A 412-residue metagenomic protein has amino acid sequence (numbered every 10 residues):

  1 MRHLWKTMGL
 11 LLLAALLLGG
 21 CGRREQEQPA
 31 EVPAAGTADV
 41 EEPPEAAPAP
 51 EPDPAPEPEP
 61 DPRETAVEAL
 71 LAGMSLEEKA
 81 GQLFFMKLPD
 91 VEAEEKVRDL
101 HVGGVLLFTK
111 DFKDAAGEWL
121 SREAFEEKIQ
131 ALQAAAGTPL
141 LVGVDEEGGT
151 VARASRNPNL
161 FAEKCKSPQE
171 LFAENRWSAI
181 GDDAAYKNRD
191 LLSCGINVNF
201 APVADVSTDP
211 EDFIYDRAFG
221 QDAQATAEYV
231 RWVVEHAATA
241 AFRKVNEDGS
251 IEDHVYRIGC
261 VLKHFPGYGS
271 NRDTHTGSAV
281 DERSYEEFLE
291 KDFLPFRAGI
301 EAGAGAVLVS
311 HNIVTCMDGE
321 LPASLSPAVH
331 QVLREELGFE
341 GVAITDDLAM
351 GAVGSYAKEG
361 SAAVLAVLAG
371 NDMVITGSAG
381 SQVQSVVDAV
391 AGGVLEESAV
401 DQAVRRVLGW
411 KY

Functional and structural regions predicted by a protein language model:
R2-E25: Sec-dependent N-terminal signal peptides of Gram-positive bacterial secreted proteins and lipoproteins
C21-R156: N-terminal hydrophobic targeting/anchoring segments and the immediately downstream early-domain regions of hydrolases
S75, V105, A116-A131, L140 (+4 more regions): Second-shell residues forming the walls of enzyme active-site clefts
Q82-V91, K166-G181, G277-K291, G351-Y356: Active-site mouth loops of central-metabolism enzymes
L88-D99, I180-D190, F288-P295, A357-L365: Short, acidic/polar
V102-K110, N197-D205, G370, V374: Divalent metal-dependent hydrolysis catalytic cores, especially in the metallo-beta-lactamase
A136-A184: Substrate-binding cleft of extracellular glycoside hydrolase catalytic domains
K164-D253: A substrate-binding/cap region within the structured catalytic cores of diverse enzymes
